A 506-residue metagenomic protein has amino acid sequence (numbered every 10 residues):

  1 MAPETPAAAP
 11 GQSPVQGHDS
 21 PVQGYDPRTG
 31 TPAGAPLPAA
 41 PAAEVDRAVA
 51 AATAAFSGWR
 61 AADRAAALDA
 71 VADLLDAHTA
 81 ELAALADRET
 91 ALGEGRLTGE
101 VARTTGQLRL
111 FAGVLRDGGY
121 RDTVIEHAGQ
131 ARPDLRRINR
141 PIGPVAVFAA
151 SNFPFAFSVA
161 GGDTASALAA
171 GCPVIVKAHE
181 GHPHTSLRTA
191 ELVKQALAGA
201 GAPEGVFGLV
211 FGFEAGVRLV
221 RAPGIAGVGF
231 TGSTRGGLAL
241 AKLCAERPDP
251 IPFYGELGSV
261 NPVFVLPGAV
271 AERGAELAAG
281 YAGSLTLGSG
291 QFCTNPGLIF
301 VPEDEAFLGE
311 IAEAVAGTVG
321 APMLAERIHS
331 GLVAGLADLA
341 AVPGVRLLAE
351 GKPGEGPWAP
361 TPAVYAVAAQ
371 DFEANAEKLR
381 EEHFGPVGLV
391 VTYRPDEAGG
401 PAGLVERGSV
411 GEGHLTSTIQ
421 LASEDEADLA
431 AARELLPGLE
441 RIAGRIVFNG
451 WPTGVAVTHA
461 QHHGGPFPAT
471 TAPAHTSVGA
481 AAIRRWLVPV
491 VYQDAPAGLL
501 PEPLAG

Functional and structural regions predicted by a protein language model:
M1-P133: N-terminal Rossmann-like NAD(P)+-binding subdomain of aldehyde/semialdehyde dehydrogenases
T5, A279, V301-L415: NAD(P)-dependent aldehyde/semialdehyde dehydrogenase
T53-F56, R60, A72-T79, A83-A86 (+18 more regions): Structural signal for hydrophobic packing residues in well-ordered secondary-structure cores of soluble enzyme domains
D63, A67, C172-T185, V206 (+7 more regions): Short loop-to-beta-strand entry elements in the cores of soluble alpha/beta enzymes
Y120-L277, A282-G283, F300: Rossmann-like NAD(P) dinucleotide-binding subdomain of oxidoreductase/dehydrogenase enzymes
N152, G181, E214-A215, I225 (+11 more regions): Short, glycine-/Ser/Thr-/acidic-enriched flexible segments
E355-P360, V410-L500: C-terminal core of ALDH-fold dehydrogenases
